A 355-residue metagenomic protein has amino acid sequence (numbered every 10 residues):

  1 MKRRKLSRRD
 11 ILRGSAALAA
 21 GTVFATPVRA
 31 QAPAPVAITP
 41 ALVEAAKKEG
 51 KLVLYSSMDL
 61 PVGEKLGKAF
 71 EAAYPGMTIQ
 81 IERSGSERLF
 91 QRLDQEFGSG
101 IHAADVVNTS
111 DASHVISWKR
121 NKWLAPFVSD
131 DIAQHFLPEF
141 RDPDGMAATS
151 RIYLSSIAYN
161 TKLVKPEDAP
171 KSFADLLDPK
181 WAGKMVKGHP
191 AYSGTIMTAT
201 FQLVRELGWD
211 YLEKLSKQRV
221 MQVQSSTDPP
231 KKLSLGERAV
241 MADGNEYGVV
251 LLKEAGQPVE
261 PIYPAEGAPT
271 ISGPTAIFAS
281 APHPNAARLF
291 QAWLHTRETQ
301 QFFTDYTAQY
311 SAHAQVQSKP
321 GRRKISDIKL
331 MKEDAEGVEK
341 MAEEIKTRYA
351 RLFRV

Functional and structural regions predicted by a protein language model:
M1-D10, G14-F24: N-terminal secretory signal peptides
A25-K48: C-terminal segment of N-terminal export signals and the immediately downstream linker at the start of the mature
V53-G67, I79-D94, H102-P230, S234-E237: Extracytoplasmic ligand-binding site segments that recognize negatively charged/polar headgroups
S113-S117, A239-P258: A ligand-binding cleft/hinge motif common to bilobed small-molecule-binding domains
I152-Y153, L212-S216, Q222-V223, A255-A281 (+1 more regions): Periplasmic-binding protein-like
A158-L163, F201, I271-H283, F302-F303: A bilobed periplasmic-binding-protein/Venus flytrap-type ligand-binding module shared by bacterial periplasmic
W181-A191, L294-S318: Periplasmic-binding protein-like
T299, Q317-V355: Extracellular/periplasmic bilobal clamshell ligand-binding domains
